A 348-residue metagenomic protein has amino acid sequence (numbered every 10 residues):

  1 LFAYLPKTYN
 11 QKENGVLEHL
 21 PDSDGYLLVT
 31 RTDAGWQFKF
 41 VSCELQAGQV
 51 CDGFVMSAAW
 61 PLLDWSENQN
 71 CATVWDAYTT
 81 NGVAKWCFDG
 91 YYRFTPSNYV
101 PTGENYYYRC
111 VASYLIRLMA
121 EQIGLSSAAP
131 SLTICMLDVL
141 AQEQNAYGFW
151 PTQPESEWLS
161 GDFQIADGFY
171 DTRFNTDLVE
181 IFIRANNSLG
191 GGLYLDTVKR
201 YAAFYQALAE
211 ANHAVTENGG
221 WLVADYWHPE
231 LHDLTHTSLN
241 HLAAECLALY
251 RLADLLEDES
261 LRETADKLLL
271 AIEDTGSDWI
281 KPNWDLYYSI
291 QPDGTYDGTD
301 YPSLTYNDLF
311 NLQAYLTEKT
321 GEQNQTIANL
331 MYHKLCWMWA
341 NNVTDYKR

Functional and structural regions predicted by a protein language model:
L1-A141, G191-G192: Carbohydrate-recognition beta-sandwich/jelly-roll modules in extracellular/periplasmic carbohydrate-active proteins
N70-G103, P130-T152, G192-N218, S260-D285 (+1 more regions): Long, well-ordered core segments of solenoidal/helical folds
G82-N105, F149-D171, A214-S238, K281-L312: Carbohydrate-binding/catalytic loop surfaces
T102-Q122, G168-N187, T235-A253, T295-T317: Well-ordered alpha-helical segments within folded domains of soluble proteins
V111-Y114, A128-C135, D177-E180, L193 (+6 more regions): Extracytoplasmic/secreted proteins, especially bacterial periplasmic and envelope-associated proteins
N145-A203, A207-A209: Acidic/His-rich structured neighborhood in mature extracellular/periplasmic domains
A185, L189, L193-L222, Y226-A244: A charged, solvent-exposed segment within the mature domains of Sec-exported extracytoplasmic proteins
L231-G294: Active-site/pore-lining binding-face segments in mid-to-C-terminal subdomains
